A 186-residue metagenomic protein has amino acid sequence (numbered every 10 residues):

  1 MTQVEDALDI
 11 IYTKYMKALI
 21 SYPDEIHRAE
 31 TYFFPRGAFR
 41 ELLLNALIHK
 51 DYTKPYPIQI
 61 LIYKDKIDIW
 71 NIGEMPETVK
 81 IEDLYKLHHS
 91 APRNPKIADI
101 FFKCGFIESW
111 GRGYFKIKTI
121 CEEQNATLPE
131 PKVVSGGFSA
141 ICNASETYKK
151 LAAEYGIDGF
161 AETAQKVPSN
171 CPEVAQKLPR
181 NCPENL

Functional and structural regions predicted by a protein language model:
M1-L186: C-terminal regulatory or interaction extensions
